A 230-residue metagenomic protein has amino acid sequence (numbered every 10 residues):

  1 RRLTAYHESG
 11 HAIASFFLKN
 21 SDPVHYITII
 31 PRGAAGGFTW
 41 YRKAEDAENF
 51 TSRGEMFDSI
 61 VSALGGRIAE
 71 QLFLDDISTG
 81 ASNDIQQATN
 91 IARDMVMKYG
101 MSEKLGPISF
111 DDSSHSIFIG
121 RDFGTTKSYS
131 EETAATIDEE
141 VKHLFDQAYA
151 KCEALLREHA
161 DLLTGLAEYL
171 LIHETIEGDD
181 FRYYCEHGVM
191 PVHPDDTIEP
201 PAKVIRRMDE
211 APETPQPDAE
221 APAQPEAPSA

Functional and structural regions predicted by a protein language model:
R2-Y6, A12-A230: Soluble catalytic regions of large protease machineries
